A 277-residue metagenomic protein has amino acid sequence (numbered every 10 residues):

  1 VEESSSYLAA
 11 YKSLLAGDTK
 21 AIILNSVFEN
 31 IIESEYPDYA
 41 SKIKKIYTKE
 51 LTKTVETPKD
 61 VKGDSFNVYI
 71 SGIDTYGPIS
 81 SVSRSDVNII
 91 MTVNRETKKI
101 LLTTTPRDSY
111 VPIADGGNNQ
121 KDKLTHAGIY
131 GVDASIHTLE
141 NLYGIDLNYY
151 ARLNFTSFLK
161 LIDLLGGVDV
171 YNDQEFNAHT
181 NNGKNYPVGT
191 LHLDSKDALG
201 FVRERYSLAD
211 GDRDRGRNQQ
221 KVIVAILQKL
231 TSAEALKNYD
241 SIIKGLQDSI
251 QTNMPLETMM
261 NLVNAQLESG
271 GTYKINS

Functional and structural regions predicted by a protein language model:
E3, A9-I31, E35-S277: Non-catalytic, solvent-exposed segments at the cell envelope interface
